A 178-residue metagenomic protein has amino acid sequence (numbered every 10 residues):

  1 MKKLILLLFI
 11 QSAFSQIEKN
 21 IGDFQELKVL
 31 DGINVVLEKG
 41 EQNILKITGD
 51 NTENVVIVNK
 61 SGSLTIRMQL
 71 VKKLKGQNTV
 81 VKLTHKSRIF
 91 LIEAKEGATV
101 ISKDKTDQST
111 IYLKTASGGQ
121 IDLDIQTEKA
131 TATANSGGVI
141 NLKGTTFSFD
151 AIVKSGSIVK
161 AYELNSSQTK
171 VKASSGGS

Functional and structural regions predicted by a protein language model:
M1-S178: Intrinsically disordered, low-complexity terminal regions
